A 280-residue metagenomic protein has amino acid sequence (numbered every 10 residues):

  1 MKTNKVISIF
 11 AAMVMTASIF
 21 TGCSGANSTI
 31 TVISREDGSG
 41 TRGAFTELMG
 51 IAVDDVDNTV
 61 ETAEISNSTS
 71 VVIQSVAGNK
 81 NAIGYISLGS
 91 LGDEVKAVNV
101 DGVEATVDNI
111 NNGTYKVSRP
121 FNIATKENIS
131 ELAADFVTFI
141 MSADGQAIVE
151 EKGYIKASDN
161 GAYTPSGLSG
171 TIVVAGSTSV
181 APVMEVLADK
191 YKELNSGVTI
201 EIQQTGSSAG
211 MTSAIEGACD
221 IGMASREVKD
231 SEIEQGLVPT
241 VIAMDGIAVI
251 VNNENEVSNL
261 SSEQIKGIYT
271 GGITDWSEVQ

Functional and structural regions predicted by a protein language model:
M1-F10: Bacterial N-terminal signal peptides that target proteins for export
S18-G22: C-terminal motif of bacterial Sec signal peptides marking the signal peptidase cleavage site
C23-Q280: Exported/periplasmic ABC-transporter solute-binding proteins
